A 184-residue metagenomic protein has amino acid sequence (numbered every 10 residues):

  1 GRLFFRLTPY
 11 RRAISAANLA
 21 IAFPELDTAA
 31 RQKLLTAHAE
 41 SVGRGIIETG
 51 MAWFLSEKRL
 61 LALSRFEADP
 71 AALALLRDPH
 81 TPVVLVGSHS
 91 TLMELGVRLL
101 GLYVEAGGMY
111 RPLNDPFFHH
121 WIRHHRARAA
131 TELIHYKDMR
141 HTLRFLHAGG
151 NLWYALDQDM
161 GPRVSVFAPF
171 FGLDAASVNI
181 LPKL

Functional and structural regions predicted by a protein language model:
G1-G87, H119-A130: Membrane-anchoring hydrophobic helices of lipid-metabolizing enzymes
A13-I14, P112-P116, L173-V178: Active-site metal-coordination segments of metallo-dependent hydrolases
L63-F66, L133-Y136, A175-A176: Conserved phosphate-coordination/catalytic loops
A71, G96, W121, H141 (+1 more regions): Short, hydrophobic/aromatic alpha-helical segments in well-folded domains
A74-R77, G101, A127, L143 (+1 more regions): Alpha-helix boundary recognition
P79-K137, P162-F171: Catalytic core of membrane glycerolipid acyltransferases/transacylases, capturing the structured, soluble-facing
E105, D138-L184: Membrane-associated lipid acylation/remodeling enzymes share a hydrophobic transmembrane-juxtamembrane segment
